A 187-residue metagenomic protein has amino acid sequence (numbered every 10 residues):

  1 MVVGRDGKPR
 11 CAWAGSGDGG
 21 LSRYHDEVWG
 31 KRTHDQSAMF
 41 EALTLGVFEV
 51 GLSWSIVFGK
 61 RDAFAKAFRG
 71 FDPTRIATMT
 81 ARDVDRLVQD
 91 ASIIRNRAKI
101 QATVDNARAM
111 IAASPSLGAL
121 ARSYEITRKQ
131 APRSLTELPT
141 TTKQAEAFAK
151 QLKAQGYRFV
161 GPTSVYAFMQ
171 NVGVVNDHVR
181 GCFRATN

Functional and structural regions predicted by a protein language model:
M1-N187: HhH-family (HhH-GPD) DNA N-glycosylase catalytic core used in base-excision repair
